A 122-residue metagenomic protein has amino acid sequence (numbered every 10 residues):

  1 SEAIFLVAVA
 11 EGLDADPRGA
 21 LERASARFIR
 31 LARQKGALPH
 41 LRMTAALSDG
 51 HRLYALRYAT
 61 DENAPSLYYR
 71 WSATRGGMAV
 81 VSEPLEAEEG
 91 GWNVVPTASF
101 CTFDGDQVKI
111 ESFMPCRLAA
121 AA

Functional and structural regions predicted by a protein language model:
S1-A122: Conserved short alpha-helical segments that host acidic/polar catalytic motifs at enzyme active sites
